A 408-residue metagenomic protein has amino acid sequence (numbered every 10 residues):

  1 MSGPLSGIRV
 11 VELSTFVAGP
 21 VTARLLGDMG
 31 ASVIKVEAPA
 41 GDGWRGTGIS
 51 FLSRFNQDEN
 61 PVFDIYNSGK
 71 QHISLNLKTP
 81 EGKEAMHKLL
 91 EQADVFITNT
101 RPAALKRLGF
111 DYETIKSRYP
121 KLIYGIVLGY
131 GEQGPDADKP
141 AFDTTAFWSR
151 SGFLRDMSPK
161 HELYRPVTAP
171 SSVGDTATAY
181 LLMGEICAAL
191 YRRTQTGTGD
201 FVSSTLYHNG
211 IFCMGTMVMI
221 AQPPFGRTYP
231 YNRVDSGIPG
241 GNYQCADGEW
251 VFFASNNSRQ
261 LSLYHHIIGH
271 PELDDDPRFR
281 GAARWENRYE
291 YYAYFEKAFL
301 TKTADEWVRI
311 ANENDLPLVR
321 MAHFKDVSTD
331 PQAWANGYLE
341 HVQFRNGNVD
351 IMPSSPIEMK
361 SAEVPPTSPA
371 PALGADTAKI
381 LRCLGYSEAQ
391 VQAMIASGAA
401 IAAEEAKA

Functional and structural regions predicted by a protein language model:
M1-Q195, A372, A378-A408: N-terminal helix-loop segment corresponding to the beta1-alpha1 unit of nucleotide/adenylate-binding folds
E132, E162-V173, T194-H208, P230-D235 (+1 more regions): Conserved Rossmann-fold dehydrogenase catalytic segment
R150-S151, A179-G199, T216-P223, H265-E272: Oxidoreductase and adenylate-handling cofactor-binding alpha/beta cores
A177-A188, S204-I220, S258-R259, N287: Active-site-proximal catalytic alpha-helix in oxidoreductases
F225-G240, S355: Active-site Gly/Thr loop motif
V234, P239-N314, L318: Aromatic-enriched alpha-helical interface/lid elements that frame and gate functional surfaces
N312-N336: Conserved PLP cofactor-binding pocket of PLP-dependent enzymes
Q343, G347-A393: Flexible, small-/acidic-enriched active-site or ligand-binding loops
